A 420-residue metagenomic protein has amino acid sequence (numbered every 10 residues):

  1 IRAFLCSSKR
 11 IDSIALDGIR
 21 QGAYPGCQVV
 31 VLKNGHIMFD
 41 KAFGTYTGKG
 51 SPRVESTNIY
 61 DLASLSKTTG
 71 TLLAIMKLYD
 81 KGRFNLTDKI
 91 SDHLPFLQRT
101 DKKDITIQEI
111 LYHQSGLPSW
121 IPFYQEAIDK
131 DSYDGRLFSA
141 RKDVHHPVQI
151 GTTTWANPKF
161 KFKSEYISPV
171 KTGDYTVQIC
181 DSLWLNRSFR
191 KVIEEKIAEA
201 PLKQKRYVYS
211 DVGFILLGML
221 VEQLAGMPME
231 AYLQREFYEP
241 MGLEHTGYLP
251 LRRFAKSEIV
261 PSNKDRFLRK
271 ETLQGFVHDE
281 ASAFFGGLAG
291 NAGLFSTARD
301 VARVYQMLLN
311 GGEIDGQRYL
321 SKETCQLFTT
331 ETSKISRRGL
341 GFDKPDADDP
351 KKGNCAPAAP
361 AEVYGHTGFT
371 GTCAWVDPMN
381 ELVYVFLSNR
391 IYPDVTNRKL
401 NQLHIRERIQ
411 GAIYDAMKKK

Functional and structural regions predicted by a protein language model:
I1-D17, V277-D279, P350-P357, G411-A416: Short, positively charged
F4-L62, R83-N85, K191-E199, T272 (+3 more regions): Short, conserved catalytic-motif segment at the N-terminal edge
R10, R20-V30, G50-Y112, P201-G213 (+2 more regions): Short active-site loop at a secondary-structure junction that contains or immediately precedes the catalytic residue(s)
A15, V29, G35, K67 (+9 more regions): Residue-level preference for non-acidic, small/hydrophobic
L16-G18, I59, F328, A358-Y364 (+1 more regions): Short, P/G- and charge-enriched loop/turn segments at secondary-structure junctions
Q28-V30, F39-D40, E109-L111, G247 (+2 more regions): Structural recognition of the beta-strand scaffold that forms the well-ordered cores of secreted hydrolase catalytic
K102-A361: Short, surface-exposed loop or secondary-structure junction motifs that flank catalytic or metal-binding residues
T367-K420: Structured C-terminal helix/loop/strand segments within mature extracytoplasmic catalytic/sensor domains
